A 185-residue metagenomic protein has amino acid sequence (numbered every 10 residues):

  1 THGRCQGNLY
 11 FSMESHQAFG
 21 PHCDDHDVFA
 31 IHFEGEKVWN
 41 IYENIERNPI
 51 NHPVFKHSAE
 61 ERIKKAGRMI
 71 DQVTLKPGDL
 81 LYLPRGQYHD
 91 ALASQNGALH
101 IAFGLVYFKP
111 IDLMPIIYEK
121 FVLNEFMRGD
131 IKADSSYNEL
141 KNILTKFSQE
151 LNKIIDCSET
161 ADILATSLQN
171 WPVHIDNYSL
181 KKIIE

Functional and structural regions predicted by a protein language model:
T1-A30, L168, N177, I183-I184: Conserved double-stranded beta-helix
L9, V28-A30, Q72-T74, L80-Y82 (+1 more regions): Conserved hydrophobic/aromatic beta-strand scaffold that supports enzyme active sites
Y10-E14, D24-I45, H57-K64, G104-V106: Short, conserved beta-strand element in jelly-roll/cupin
S15, D25, Q87-Y88, G97: A generic "binding-loop/recognition-motif" signal
H26-D27, E46-H52, A98-H100: A short alpha->loop->secondary-structure connector
F33, V73-S94: Conserved metal-binding segment of the jelly-roll/cupin
P49, P53-K64, R68, L75 (+1 more regions): Functional cores that coordinate and move charged inorganic groups
K64-K65, I70-T74, D90-E185: Fe(II)/2-oxoglutarate
